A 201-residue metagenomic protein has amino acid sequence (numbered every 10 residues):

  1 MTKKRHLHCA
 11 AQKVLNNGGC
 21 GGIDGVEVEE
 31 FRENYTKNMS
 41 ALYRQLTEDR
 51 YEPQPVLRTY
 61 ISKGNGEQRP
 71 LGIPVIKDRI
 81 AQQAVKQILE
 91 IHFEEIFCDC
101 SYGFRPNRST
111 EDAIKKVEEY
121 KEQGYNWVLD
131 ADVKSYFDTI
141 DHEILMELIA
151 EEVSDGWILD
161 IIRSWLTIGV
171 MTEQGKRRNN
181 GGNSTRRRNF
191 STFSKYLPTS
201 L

Functional and structural regions predicted by a protein language model:
M1-T36: Non-catalytic, polymerase-adjacent accessory regions of viral genome-replication enzymes
K4, H8-A11, L46-E48, E67-Q68: Non-catalytic regulatory/linker segments of enzymes
C20, E30-P55: Amphipathic alpha-helical blocks
Q45-Y60, G64, I96-R108, D112-L201: Conserved polymerase palm-domain catalytic core
S62-N65, L89-I91: Residues forming anionic-ligand binding surfaces in small-molecule and nucleic-acid pockets of primarily soluble enzymes
P70-V75: Conserved phosphate-binding loops in nucleotide/dinucleotide-binding enzymes
D78: Short loop/hinge segments at the start of secondary-structure elements
V85: Nucleotide/phosphate-binding loop and acidic/charged catalytic motifs in nucleotide-binding or -utilizing enzymes
